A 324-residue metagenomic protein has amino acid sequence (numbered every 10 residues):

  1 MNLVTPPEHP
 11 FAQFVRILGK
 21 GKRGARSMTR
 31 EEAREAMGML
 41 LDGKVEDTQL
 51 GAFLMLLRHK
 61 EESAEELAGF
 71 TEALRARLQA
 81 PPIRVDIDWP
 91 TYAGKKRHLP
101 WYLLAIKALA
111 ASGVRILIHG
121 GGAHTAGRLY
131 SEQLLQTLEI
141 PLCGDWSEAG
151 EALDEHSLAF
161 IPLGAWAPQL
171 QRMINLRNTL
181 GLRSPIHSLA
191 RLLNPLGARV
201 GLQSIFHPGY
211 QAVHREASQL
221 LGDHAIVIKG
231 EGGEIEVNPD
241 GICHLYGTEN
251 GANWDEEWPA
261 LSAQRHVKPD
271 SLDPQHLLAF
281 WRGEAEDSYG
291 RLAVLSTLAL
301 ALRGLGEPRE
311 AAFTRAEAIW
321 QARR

Functional and structural regions predicted by a protein language model:
M1-H98, A110-S112, I116, A263 (+3 more regions): Acidic, glycine/proline-rich low-complexity segments that act as flexible tails and inter-domain linkers
F53, L135, A190, L298: Residue-level signal for inorganic ion chemistry
R84-A152: A generic, well-ordered mixed alpha/beta core segment in the N-terminal half of proteins
V85-D88, V114-L117, Q133, P141 (+6 more regions): Structural motif
G121-A123, A165, G230-G232: Short, ordered loop/turn segments at secondary-structure junctions
W146-S204: Phosphate/diphosphate-binding glycine-rich loops and adjacent basic-rich segments that engage nucleotide
L180-R282, S288-R291: A structural signal for small-residue-enriched, beta-sheet-centric alpha/beta enzyme cores and oligomeric scaffold folds
V294-L305: Short, small-residue alpha-helix embedded
